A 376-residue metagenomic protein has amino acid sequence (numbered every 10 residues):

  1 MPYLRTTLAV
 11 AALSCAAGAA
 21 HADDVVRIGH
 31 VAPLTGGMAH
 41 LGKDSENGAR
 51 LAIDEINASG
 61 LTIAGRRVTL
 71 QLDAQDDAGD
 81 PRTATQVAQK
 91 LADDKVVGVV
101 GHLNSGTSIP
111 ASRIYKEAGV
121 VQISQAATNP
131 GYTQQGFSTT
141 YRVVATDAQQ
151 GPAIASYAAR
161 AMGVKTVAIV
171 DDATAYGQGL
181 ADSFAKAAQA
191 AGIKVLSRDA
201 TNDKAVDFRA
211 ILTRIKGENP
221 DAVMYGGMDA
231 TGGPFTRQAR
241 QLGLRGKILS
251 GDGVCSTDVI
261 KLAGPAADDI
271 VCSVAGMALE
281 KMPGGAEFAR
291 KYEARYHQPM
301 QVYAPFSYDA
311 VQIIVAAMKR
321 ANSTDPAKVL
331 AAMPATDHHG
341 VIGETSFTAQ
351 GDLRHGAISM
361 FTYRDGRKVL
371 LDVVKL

Functional and structural regions predicted by a protein language model:
P2-V10, A22-L376: Extracytosolic ligand-binding ectodomains
L13: Expand to "…catalyze enediolate/carbanion chemistry for C-C bond making/breaking, isomerization, decarboxylation
A16-A19: N-terminal signal peptide c-region/cleavage motif recognized by signal peptidases
